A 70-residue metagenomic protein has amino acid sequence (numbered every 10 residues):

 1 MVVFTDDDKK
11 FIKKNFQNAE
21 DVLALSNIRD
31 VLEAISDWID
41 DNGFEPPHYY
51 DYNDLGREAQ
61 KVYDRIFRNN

Functional and structural regions predicted by a protein language model:
M1-D30: N-terminal acidic leader/helix
M1-V3, R65-N70: Short intrinsically disordered terminal tails
F11, N15, A34, W38 (+1 more regions): Residues that form generic nucleotide/phosphate-binding pockets
N18-A19, N42, P46, N69-N70: Short secondary-structure junctions and interdomain/linker hinges
A24-Q60: Acidic, low-complexity, intrinsically disordered interaction modules
